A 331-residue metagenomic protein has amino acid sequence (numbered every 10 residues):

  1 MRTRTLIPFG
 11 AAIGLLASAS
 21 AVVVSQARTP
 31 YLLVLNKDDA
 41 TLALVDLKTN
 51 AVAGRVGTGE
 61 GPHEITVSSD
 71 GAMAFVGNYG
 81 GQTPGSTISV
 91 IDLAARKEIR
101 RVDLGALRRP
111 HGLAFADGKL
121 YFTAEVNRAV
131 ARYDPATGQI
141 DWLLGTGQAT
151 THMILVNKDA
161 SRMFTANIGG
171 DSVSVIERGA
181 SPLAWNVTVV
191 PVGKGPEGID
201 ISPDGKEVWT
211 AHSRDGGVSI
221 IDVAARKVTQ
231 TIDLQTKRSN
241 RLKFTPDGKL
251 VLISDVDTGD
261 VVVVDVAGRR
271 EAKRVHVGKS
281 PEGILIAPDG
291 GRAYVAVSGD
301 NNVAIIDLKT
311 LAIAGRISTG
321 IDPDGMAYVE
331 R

Functional and structural regions predicted by a protein language model:
R4, G10-R331: Predominantly soluble domains enriched in secretory-pathway, periplasmic, or organellar proteins
